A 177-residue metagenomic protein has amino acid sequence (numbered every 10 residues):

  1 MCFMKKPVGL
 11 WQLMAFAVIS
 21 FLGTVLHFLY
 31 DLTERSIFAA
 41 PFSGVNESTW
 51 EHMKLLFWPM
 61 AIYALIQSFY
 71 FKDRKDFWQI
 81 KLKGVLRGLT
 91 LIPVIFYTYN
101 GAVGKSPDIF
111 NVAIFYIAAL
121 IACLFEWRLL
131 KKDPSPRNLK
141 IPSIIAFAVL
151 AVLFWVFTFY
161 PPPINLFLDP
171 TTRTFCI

Functional and structural regions predicted by a protein language model:
C2-A15: N-terminal membrane topogenic signal
V18-R35, F154-P161: Alpha-helical transmembrane segments of multi-pass membrane proteins
G23, H27, Y63, I80-N100: Small-polar-interrupted transmembrane alpha-helices in polytopic inner-membrane proteins
P41-K54, T174-I177: Short aromatic-rich membrane-water interface segments that cap or initiate transmembrane helices in multi-pass membrane
S48-L56, D108-L120: Alpha-helical transmembrane segments of polytopic membrane proteins
T98-F110: Membrane-interface helix caps and helix-loop-helix hairpins in membrane proteins
A119-P134: Alpha-helical transmembrane segments in multipass membrane proteins, preferentially the mid-helix core
L130-I177: Terminal transmembrane helical module of multi-pass membrane proteins
